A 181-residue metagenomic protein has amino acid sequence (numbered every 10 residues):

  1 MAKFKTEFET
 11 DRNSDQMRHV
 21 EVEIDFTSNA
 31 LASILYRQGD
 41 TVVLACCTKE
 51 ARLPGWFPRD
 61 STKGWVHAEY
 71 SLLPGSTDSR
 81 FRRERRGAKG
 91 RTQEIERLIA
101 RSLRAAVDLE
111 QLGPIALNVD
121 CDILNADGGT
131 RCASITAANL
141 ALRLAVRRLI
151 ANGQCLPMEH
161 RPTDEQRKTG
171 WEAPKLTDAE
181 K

Functional and structural regions predicted by a protein language model:
A2-A30, I34-R37: Short, Gly/Pro- and small/polar-rich lid/capping loops
K5-H19, L109-A116, A151-M158, P174-L176: Flexible, glycine/charged-enriched surface loops at secondary-structure junctions
M17-E21, L31-S33, D40-L44, K63-H67 (+3 more regions): Broad gene-expression machinery/nucleic-acid interaction feature
I24, D40, L72, C121-I123 (+1 more regions): Short, structured patches in soluble enzyme cores that scaffold and shape functional sites
F26, L31-L112: Glycine-rich, flexible beta-strand/loop modules in the N-terminal catalytic cores of phosphate-handling
E84-A88, C121-T130: A short glycine/serine-rich beta->alpha loop
Q111, G129-A133, R143-R167, P174-K181: A structural signal for small-residue-enriched, beta-sheet-centric alpha/beta enzyme cores and oligomeric scaffold folds
A138: DPxDG-like acidic metal-binding loop motif
